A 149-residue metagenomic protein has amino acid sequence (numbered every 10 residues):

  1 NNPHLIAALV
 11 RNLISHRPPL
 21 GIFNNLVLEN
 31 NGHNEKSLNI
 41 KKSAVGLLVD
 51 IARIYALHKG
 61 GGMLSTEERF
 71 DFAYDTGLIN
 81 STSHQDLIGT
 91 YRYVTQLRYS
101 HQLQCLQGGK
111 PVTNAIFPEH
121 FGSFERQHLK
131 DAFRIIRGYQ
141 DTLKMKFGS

Functional and structural regions predicted by a protein language model:
N1-S149: A nucleotide- and high-energy phosphate-metabolite-utilizing enzyme signature
